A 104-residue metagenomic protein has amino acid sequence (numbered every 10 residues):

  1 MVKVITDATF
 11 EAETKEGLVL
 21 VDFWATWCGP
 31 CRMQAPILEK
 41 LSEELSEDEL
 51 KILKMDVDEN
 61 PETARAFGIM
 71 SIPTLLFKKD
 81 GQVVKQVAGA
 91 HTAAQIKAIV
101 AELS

Functional and structural regions predicted by a protein language model:
M1-A12: N-terminal "domain-start" segment that seeds a small globular fold
K15-W24: Short active-site neighborhood of thiol/selenol oxidoreductases, capturing the structured segment around
V19, P61, F67-L76: Structural micro-motif
R32-S46: Typically the conserved alpha-helix immediately C-terminal to a functionally engaged Cys/Sec in thioredoxin-like
D56-D58: Conserved acidic residues
K79-S104: Non-catalytic, surface beta->alpha helical segment in thiol-disulfide oxidoreductase systems
